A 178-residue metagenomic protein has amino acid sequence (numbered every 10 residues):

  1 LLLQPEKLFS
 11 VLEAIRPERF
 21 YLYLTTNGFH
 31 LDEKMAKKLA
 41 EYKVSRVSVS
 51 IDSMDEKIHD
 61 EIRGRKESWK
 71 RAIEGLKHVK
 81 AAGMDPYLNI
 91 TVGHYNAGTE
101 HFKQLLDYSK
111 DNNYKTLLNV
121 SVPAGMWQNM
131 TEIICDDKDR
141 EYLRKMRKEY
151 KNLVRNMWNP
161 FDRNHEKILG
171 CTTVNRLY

Functional and structural regions predicted by a protein language model:
L1-T25, F29-S45: Conserved Radical SAM active-site core
Y42-S45, S50-D52, K57-T173: Radical SAM enzyme [4Fe-4S]-AdoMet core and its adjacent flexible, acidic and glycine-rich loops/tails across
V174-Y178: Active-site and channel-lining beta-strand-loop segments that bind or position nucleotide-derived/phosphorylated
